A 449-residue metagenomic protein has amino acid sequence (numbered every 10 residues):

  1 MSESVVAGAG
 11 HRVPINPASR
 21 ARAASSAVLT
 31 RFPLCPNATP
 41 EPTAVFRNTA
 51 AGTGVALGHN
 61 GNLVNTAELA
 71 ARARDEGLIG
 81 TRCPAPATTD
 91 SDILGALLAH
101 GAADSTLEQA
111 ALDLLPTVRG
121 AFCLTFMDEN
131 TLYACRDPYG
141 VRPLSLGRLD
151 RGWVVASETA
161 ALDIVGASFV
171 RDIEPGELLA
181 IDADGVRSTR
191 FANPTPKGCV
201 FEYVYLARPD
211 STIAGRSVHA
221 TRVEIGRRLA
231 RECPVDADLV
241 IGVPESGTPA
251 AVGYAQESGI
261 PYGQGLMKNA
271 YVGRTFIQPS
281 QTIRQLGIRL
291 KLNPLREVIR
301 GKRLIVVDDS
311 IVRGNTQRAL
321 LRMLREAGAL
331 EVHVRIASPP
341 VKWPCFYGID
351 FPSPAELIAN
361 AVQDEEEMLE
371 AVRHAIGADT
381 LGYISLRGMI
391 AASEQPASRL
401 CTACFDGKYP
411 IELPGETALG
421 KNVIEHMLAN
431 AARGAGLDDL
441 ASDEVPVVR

Functional and structural regions predicted by a protein language model:
M1-P175, A180-A237, V243, E331: Conserved short alpha-helical segments that host acidic/polar catalytic motifs at enzyme active sites
G58, M127, C135-R136, G147 (+11 more regions): Generic beta-strand/beta-sheet core signal
N65, Y133, V141-R142, L162-D163 (+6 more regions): Flexible loop/turn segments at secondary-structure boundaries
P84-T88, D92-G95, Y262-R274, R373-S393: A conserved beta-strand->alpha-helix junction
D104-S105, P234-D238, Q256-G263, V298-R300 (+1 more regions): Secondary-structure transition/capping motifs at alpha-helix termini and the adjoining loop/turn into the next element
L115, N130-T131, R148, G166-D172 (+2 more regions): PRPP-dependent phosphoribosyltransferase catalytic core
A161, S168, G176, E232-C233 (+3 more regions): Phosphate/diphosphate-binding loops
G259-L304, N315, K342-P352: Short, glycine/charge-rich flexible loops or terminal/linker lids adjacent to PRPP-binding catalytic cores
